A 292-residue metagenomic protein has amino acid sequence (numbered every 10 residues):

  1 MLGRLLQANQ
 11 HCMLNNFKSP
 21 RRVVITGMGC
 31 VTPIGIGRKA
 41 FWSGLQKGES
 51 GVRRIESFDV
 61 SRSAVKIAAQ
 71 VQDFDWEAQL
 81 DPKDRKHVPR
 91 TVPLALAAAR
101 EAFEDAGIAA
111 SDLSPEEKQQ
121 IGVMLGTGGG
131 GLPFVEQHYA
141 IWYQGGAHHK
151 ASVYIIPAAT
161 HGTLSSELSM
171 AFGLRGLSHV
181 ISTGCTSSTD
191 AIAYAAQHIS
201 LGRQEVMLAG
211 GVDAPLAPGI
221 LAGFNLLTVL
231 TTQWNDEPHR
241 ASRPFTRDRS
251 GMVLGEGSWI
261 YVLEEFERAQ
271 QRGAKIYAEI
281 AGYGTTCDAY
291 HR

Functional and structural regions predicted by a protein language model:
L2-I25, D112-K118: Flexible, low-complexity linker/loop segments at domain and module junctions
R22-T26, R53-R54, E237-R292: Condensing-enzyme catalytic core mediating Claisen C-C bond formation in acyl metabolism
I25, Q46-T183, V212-L221: Conserved beta-ketoacyl condensing-enzyme motif
I36, F134-H138, I192, A217-G223 (+1 more regions): Short acidic, glycine/serine/threonine-rich loops at helix termini
G37-E49: Short Gly/aromatic-enriched secondary-structure transition segments
A95-I108, H161-L164, S169-F172, S178-D213 (+1 more regions): Active-site-proximal alpha-helical scaffold in enzymes
R203-S250, Y283-R292: Acyl-CoA/ACP chain-elongation machinery
